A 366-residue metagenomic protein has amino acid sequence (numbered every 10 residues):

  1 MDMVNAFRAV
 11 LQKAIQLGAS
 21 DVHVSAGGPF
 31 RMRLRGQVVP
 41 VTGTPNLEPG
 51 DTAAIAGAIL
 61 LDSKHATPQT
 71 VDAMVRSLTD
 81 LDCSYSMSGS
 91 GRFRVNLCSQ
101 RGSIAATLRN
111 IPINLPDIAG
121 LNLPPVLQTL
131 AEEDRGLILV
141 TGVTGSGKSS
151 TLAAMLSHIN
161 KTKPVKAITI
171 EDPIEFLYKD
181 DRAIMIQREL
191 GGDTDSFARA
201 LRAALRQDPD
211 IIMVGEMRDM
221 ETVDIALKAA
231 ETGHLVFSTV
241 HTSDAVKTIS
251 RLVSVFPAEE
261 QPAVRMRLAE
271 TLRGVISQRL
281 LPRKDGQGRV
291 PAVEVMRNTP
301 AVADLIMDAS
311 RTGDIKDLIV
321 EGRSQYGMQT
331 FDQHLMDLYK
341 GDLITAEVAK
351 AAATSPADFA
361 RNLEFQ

Functional and structural regions predicted by a protein language model:
M1-Q366: Short, flexible helix-loop junctions that flank or precede catalytic/ligand sites
